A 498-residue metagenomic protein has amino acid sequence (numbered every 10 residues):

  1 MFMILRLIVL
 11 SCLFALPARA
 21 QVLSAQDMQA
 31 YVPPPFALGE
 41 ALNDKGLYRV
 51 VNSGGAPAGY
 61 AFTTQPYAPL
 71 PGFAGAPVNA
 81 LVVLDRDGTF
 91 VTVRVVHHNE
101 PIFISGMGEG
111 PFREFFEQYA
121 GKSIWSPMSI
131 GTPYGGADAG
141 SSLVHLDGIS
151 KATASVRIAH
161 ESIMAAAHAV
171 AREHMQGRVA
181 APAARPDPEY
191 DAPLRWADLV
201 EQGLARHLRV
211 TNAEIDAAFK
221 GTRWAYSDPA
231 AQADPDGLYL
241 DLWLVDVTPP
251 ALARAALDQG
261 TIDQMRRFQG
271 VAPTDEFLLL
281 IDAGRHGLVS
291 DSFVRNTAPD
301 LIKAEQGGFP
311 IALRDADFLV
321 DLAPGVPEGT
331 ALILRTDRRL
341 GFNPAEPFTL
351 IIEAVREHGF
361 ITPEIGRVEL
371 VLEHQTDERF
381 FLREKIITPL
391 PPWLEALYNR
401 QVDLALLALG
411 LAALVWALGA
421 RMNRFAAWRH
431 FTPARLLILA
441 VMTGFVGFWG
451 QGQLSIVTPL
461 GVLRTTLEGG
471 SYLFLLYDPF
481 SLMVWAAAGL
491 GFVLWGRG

Functional and structural regions predicted by a protein language model:
M1-L7, W495-R497: Positively charged n-region of N-terminal signal peptides that target proteins for export
R6, P324-T330, V462-L467, W485: Composition-driven recognition of long, C-terminal low-complexity regions enriched in serine/threonine
R6-A15: Bacterial N-terminal signal peptides
R6-L7, G131-A137, I456-T458: Short, compositionally biased low-complexity segments
L16-A20: Sec/Tat signal peptide C-region and signal peptidase I cleavage site
Q21-V402, W416-R429: Flexible, solvent-exposed loop/hinge segments and secondary-structure transition points
H98, R497-G498: Functionally engaged cysteine thiol sites
L394-G496: Core alpha-helical transmembrane segments of integral membrane proteins
